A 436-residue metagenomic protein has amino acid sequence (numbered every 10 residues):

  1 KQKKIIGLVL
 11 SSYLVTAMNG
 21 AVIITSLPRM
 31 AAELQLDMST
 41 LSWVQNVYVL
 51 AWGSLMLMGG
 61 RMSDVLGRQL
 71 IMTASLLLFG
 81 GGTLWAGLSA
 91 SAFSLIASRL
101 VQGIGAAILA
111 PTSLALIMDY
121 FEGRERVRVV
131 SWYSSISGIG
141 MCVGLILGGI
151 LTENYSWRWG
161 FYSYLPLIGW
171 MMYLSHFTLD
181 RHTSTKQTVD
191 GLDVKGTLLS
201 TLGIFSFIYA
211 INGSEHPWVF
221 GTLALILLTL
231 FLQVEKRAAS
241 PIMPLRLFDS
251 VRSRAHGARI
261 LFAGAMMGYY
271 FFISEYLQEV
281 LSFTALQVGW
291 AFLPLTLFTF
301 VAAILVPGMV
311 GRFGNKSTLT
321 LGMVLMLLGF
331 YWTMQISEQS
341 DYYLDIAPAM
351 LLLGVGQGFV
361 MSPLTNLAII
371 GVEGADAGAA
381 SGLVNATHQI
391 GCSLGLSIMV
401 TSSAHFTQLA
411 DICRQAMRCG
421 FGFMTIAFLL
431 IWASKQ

Functional and structural regions predicted by a protein language model:
K4-S11, V15, I23-T25, S163 (+2 more regions): 12-transmembrane solute porter fold
V9, Y13-T16, Q45-Y48, W52 (+10 more regions): Structural signature of transmembrane alpha-helices in multi-pass secondary transporters
I24, P111, W132, S137-G149 (+4 more regions): Glycine/proline-centered helix-kink
S26-L55, S94-A97, L286-W290: Extracellular/periplasmic helix-loop-helix junction of adjacent transmembrane segments in MFS-like secondary
M30-A32, M62-S63, L147-Y155, I211 (+4 more regions): Interfacial helix-cap and linker-helix signal at transmembrane-aqueous boundaries of multi-pass secondary transporters
N46-G60, A110-L114, L293-V306: Central cavity-lining transmembrane alpha-helices of secondary-active solute carriers, predominantly the Major
M56, G60-K195: Helix-loop-helix hairpins in multi-pass membrane proteins, especially solute transporters
N154-R259, A265-M266, A291, F421: Hydrophobic transmembrane-helix bundles of small-molecule transporters
